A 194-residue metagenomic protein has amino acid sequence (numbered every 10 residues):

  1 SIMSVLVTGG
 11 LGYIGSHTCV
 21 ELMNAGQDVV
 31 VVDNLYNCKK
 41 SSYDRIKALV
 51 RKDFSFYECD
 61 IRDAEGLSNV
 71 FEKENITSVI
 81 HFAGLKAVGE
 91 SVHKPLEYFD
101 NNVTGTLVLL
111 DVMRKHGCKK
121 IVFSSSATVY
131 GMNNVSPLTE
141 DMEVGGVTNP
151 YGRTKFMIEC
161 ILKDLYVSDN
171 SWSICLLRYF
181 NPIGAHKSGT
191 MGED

Functional and structural regions predicted by a protein language model:
I2-K187: N-terminal Rossmann-like NAD(P)+-binding domain of SDR-like oxidoreductases, especially those catalyzing
H186-D194: Hydrophobic, Gly/Ser/Ala-rich alpha-helical and linker tracts in large acyl-processing enzymes of secondary/lipid
